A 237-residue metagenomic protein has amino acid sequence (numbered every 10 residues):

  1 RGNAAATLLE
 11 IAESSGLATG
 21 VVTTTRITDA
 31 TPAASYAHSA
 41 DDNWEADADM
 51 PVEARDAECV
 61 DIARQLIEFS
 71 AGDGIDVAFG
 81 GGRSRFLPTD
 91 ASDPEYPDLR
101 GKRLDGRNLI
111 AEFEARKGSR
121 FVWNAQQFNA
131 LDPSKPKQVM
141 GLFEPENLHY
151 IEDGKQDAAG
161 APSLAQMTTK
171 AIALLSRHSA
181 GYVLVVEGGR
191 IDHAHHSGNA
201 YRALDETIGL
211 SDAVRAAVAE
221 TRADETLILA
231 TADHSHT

Functional and structural regions predicted by a protein language model:
R1, L9-P162, I172: Surface-exposed loop and adjacent secondary-structure segments within mature catalytic domains
G2-A4, E58, S163-Q166, G209-D212: Short, glycine/acidic-rich beta->alpha junctions
T19, Y182, T226-I228: Hydrophobic anchor at the start of a short beta-strand that flanks the dinucleotide cofactor-binding loop
A30-A37, E146-A159, A180-G181, V185-V214 (+1 more regions): Active-site His/acidic residue clusters
A78, G141-F143, V183-E187, L229: Structural motif
R83-S84, G189-R190, H234-H236: Catalytic metal-binding/acid-base residues of hydrolase active sites
G209-T237: Metal-dependent active-site segment of extracytoplasmic phospho-/sulfohydrolases and closely related
